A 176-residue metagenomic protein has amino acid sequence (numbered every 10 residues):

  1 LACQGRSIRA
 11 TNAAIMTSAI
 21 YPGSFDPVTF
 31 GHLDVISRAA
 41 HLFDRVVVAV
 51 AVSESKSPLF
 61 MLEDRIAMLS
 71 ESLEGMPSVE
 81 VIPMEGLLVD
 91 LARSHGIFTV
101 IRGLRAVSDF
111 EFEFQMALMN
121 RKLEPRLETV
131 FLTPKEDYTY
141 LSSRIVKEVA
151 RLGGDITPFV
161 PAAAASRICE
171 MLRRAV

Functional and structural regions predicted by a protein language model:
R6-R9: Basic polycationic patches enriched in arginine
T11-V176: Nucleotidyltransferase catalytic core that binds NTPs
